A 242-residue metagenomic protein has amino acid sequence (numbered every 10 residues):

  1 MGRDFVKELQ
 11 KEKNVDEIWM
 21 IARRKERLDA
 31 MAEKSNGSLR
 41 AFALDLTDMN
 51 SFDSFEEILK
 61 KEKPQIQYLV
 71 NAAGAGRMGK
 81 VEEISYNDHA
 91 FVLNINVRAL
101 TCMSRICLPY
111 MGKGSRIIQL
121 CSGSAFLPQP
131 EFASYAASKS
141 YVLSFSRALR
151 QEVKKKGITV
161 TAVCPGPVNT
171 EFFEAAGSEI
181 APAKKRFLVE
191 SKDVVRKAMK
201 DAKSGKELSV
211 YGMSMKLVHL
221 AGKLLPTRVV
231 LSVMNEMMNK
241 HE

Functional and structural regions predicted by a protein language model:
M1-E17: Canonical Rossmann dinucleotide-binding motif of NAD(H)/NADP(H)-dependent dehydrogenases/reductases, specifically
S35-N50: Rossmann-fold cofactor-recognition segment
A72-R77: Conserved NAD(P)H cofactor-binding loop of Rossmann-fold oxidoreductase domains
K80-V81, S85-A90: Substrate-binding pocket helix/loop in short-chain dehydrogenase/reductase
S104, S138: Active-site helix of classical SDR
S122: Residue(s) in the substrate-gating loop at a strand-loop-helix junction that position the organic substrate next
A162, P182-H219: C-terminal helical subdomain
